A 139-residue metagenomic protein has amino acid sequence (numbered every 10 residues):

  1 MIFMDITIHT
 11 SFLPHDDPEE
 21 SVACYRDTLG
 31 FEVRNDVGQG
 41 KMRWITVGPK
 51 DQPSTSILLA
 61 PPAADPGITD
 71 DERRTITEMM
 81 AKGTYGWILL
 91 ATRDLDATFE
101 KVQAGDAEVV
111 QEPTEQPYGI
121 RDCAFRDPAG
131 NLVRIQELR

Functional and structural regions predicted by a protein language model:
I2-F12, E32-R126, E137-R139: Vicinal oxygen chelate
H15-E19: Short acidic-aromatic low-complexity motifs
E20-S21, A97: Short Gly/charged-rich anion-binding patches and loops
S21-R26, V102, G130: Conserved active-site tyrosine of GNAT-family acetyltransferases
L132-Q136: Short C-terminal beta-strand
